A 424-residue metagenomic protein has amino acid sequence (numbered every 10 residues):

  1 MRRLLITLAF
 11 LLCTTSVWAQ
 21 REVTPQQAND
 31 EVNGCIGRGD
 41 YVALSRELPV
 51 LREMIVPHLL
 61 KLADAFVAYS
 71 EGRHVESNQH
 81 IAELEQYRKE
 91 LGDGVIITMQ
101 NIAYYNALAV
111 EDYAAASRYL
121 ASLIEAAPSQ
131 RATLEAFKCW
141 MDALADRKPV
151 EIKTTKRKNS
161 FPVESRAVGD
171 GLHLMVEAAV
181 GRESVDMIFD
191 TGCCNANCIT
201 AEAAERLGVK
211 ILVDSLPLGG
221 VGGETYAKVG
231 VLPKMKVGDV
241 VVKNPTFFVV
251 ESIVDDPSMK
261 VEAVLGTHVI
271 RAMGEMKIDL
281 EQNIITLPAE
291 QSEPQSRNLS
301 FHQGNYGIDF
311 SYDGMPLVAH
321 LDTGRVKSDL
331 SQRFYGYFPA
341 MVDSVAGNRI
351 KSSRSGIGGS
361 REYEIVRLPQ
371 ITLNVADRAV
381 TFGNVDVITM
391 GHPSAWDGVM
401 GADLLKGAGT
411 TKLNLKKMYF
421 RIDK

Functional and structural regions predicted by a protein language model:
M1-P25: Bacterial Sec-dependent N-terminal signal peptides
Q20-K424: Pepsin/retropepsin-fold aspartyl endopeptidases
